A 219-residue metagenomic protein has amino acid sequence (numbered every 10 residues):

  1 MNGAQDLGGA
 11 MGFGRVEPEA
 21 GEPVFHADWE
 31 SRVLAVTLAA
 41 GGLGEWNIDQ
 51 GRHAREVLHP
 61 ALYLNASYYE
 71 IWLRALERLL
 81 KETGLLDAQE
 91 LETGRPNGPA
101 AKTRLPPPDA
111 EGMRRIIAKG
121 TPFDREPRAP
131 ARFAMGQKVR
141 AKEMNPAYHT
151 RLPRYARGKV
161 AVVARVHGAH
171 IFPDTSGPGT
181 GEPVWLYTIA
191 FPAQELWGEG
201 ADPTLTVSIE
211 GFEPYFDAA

Functional and structural regions predicted by a protein language model:
M1, T103, P108-D109, A218-A219: Basic/polar N-terminal segments that are highly enriched at the extreme N-terminus, encompassing both cleavable
M1-K102: N-terminal intrinsically disordered, low-complexity, charge/repeat-rich segments that act as generic
A10-T37, M113, F123-M135, E143-A219: Basic/aromatic-rich interaction segments and small domains that mediate binding to polyanionic partners
N47, D87, D109, E210-F212: A diffuse structural propensity rather than consistent per-protein peaks
E70, P107, P127-P130: Short, amphipathic alpha-helical segments
R104-G120: Short, basic/aromatic beta-hairpin or loop at an interaction surface
